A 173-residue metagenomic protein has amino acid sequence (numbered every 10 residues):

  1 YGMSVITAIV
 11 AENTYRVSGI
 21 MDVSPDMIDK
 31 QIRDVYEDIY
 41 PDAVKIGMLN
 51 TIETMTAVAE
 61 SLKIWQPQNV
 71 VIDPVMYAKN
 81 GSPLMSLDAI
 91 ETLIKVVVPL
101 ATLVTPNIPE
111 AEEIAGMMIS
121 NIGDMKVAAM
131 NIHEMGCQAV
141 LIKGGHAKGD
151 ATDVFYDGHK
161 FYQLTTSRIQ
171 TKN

Functional and structural regions predicted by a protein language model:
Y1-K79: Conserved N-terminal subdomain of the carbohydrate kinase-like
Y1-S4, D42-A43, Q68-V70, P83 (+4 more regions): Structural motif
R16-D22, S82-L87, G116-S120: Short glycine-enriched, charge-decorated loop/helix-capping segments at active-site entrances that position
T56-I64, T152-F161: Nucleotide and nucleotide-moiety/phosphate-recognizing core
L87-K160: Conserved phosphate/ATP/ADP-binding segment of small-molecule kinases
T165: Residue-level detector of conserved, well-ordered beta-strand and adjacent loop positions that form binding/recognition
R168-N173: Short glycine/threonine-rich catalytic loop with a Thr-x-Gly-x-Asp
